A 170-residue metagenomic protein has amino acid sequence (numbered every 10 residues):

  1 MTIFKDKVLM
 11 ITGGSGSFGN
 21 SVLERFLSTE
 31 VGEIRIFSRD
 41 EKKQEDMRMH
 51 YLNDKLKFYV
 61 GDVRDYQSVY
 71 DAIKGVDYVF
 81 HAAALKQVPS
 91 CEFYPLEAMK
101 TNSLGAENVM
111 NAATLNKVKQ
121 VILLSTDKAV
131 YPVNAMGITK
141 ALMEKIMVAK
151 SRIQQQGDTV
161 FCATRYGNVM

Functional and structural regions predicted by a protein language model:
M1-K7: A short, basic/flexible loop-to-alpha-helix module at the beginning of a structural domain
K7-T29: N-terminal Rossmann NAD(P)H-binding glycine-rich loop of SDR-like oxidoreductase domains
E30-K43: Conserved glycine-rich Rossmann-like NAD(P)H-binding loop of the short-chain dehydrogenase/reductase
S38, Y59-V60, K100: Conserved residues in the N-terminal Rossmann fold of short-chain dehydrogenase/reductase
K42, R64, K86: Adenine-nucleotide cofactor-binding loop residues
D46-L56: Short, conserved SAM-binding/catalytic segment of Class I S-adenosyl-L-methionine-dependent methyltransferases
K57-Y78: Conserved Rossmann-fold cofactor-binding substructure of NAD(P)-dependent oxidoreductases
Y78-H81, L85-A141, A149-S151, D158-C162 (+1 more regions): Conserved Rossmann-fold NAD(P)-dependent oxidoreductase catalytic core, especially the SDR/UDP-sugar
